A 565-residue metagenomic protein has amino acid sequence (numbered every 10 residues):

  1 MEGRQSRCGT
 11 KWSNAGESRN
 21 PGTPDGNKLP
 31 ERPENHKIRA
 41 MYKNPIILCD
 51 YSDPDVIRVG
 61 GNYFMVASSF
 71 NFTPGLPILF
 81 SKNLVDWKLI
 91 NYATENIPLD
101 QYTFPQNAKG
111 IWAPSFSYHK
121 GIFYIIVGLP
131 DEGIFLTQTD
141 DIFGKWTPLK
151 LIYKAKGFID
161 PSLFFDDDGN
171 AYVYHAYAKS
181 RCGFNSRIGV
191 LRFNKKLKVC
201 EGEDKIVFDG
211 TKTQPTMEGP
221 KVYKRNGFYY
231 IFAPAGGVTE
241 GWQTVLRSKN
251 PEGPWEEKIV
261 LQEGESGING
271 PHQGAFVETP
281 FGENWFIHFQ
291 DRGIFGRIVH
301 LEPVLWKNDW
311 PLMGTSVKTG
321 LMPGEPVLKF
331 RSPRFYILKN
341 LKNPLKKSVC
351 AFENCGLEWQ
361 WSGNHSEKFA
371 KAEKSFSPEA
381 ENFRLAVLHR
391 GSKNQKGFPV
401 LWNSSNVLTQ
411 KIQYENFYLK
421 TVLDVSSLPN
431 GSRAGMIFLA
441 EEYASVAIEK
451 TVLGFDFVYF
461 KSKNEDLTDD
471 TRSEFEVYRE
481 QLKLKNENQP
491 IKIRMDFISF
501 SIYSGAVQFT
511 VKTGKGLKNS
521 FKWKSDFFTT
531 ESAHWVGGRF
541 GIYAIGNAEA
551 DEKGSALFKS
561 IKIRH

Functional and structural regions predicted by a protein language model:
G9, P21-H565: Carbohydrate-active catalytic/glycan-binding domains of CAZyme proteins, especially the secreted or lumenal ectodomains
